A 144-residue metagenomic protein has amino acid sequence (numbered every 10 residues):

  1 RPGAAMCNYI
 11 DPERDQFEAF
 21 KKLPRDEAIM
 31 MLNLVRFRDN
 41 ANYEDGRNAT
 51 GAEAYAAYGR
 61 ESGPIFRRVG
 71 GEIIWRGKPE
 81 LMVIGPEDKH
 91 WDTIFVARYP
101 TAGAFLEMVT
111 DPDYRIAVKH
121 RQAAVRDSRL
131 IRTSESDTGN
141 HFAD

Functional and structural regions predicted by a protein language model:
G3-T93, P100-A104, S134-D144: Short S/T/G/P-rich N-terminal loop/turn motif that feeds into the first structured element of a domain
V96-R98, G103-D144: Short, Lys/Arg-rich amphipathic alpha-helical interaction segments that bind nucleic acids or acidic protein surfaces
